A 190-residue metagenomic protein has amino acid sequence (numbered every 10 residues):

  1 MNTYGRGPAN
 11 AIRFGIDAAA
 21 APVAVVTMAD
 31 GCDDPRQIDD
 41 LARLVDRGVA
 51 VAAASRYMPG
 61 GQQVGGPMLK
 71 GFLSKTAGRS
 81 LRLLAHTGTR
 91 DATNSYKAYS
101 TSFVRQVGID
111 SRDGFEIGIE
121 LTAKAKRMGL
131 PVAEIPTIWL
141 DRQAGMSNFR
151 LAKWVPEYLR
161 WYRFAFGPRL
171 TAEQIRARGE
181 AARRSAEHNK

Functional and structural regions predicted by a protein language model:
N2-A18, V23-V26, P35-F115, R142-L159 (+1 more regions): Acceptor/aglycone-binding surface of glycosyltransferases and processive sugar-polymer synthases
T27-M28, P136: Short beta-strand segments
G31-D33: Acidic metal-phosphate-binding loop of nucleotide-sugar-dependent transferases
R47, R160-K190: Terminal low-complexity segments of carbohydrate-biosynthetic enzymes
L83, M128, A165: Phosphate/oxyanion-binding loops and surfaces in catalytic or ligand/nucleic-acid-binding neighborhoods
T87-G88, I109-D113, T122-L140: Catalytic donor-sugar/metal-binding loop of nucleotide-sugar-dependent glycosyltransferases
I119: DNA-recognition element of transcription regulators
K124-A125, R150-A152, P168: Short, charged/polar low-complexity linear motifs in solvent-exposed/disordered segments
